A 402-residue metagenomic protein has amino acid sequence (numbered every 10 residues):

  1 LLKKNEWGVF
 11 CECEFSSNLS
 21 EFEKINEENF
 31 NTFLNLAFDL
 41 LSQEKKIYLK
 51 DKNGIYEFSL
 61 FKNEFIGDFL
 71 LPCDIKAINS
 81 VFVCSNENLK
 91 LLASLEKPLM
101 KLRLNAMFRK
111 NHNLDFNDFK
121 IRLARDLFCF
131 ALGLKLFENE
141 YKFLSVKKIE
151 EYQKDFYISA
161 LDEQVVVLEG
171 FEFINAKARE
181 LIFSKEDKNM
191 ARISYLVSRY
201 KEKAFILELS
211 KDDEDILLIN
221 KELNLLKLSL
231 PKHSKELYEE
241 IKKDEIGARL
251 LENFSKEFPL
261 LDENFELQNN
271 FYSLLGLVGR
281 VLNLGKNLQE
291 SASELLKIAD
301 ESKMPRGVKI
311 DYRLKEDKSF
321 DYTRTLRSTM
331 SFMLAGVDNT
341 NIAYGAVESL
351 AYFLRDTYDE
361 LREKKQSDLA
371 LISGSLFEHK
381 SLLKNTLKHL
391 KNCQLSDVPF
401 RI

Functional and structural regions predicted by a protein language model:
L1-I402: Acidic, glycine-enriched active-site microenvironments
